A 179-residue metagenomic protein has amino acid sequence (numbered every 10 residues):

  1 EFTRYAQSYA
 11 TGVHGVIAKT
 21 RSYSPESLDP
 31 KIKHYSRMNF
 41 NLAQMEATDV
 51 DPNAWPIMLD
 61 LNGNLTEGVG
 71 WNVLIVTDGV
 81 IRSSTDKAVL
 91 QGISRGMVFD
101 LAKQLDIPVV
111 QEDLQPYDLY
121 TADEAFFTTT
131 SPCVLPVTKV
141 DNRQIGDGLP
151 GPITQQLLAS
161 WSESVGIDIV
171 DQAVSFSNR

Functional and structural regions predicted by a protein language model:
E1-R179: Helix-start/capping segments and mature chain N-termini
